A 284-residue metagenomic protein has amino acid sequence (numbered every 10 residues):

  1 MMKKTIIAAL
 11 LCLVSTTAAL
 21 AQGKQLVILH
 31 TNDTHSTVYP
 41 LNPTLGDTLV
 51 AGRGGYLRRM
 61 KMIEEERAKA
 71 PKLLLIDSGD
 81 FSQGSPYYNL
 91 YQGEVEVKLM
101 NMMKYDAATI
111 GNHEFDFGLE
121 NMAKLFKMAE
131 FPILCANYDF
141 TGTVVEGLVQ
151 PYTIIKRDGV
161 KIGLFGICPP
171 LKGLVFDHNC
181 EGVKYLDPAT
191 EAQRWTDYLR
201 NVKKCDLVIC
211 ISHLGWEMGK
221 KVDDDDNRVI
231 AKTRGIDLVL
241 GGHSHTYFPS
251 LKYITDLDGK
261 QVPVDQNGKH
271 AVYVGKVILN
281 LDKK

Functional and structural regions predicted by a protein language model:
M1-M2: N-terminal secretory signal peptides that target proteins for export/translocation
T5-S15: Sec-dependent N-terminal signal peptides
T17-A19: Hydrophobic alpha-helical membrane-insertion segments, chiefly the h-region of N-terminal signal peptides
A21-K284: Acidic, metal/ion-coordinating pockets
